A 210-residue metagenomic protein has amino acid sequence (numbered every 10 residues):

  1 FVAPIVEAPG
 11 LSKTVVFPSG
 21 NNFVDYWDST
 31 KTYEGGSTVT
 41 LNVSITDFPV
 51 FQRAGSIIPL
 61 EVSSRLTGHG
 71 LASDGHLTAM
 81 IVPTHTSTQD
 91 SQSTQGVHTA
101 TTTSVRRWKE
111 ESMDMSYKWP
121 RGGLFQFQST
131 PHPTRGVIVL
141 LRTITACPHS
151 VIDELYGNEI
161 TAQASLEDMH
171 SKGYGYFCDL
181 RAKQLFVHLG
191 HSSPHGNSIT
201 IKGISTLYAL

Functional and structural regions predicted by a protein language model:
F1-G173, F177-G196: Catalytic core of carbohydrate-active enzymes
I204-A209: Short acidic/polar inter-strand loop motif in beta-rich domains
